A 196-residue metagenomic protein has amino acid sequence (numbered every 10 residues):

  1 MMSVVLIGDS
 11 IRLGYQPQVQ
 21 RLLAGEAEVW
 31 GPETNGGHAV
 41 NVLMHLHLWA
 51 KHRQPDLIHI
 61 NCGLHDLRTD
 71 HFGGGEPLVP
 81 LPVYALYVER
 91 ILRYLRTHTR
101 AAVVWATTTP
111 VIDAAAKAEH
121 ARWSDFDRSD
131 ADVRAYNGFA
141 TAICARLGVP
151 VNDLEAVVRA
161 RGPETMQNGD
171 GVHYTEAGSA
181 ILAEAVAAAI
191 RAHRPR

Functional and structural regions predicted by a protein language model:
M1-P17, H38, L67: Catalytic nucleophile-elbow at a beta strand-turn-alpha helix junction centered on a G-D-S/GDSL motif, marking
V5-G8, G31-P32, H173: Short catalytic-loop micro-motif centered on adjacent basic/acidic residues
I7-D9, T34-H38, L81, R128-S129: Short, flexible loop segments at the rims of nucleotide/cofactor-binding pockets, characterized by
Y15-A27: A short, Lys/Arg-enriched amphipathic alpha-helix followed by its capping loop at the start of a domain
L22-G25, L43-R196: Alpha-helical cap/lid subdomain in secreted, periplasmic, or secretory-pathway luminal O-acyl-processing enzymes
E26-V42: A short beta-strand-loop structural module common to alpha/beta enzyme folds
